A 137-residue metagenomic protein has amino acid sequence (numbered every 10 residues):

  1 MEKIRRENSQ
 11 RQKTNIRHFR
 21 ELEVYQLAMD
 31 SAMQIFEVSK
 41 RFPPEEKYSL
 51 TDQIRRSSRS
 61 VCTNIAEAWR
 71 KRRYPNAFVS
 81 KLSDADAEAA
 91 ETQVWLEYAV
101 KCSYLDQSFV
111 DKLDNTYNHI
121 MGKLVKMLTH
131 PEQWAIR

Functional and structural regions predicted by a protein language model:
M1-R137: Amphipathic alpha-helical assembly/interaction segments
